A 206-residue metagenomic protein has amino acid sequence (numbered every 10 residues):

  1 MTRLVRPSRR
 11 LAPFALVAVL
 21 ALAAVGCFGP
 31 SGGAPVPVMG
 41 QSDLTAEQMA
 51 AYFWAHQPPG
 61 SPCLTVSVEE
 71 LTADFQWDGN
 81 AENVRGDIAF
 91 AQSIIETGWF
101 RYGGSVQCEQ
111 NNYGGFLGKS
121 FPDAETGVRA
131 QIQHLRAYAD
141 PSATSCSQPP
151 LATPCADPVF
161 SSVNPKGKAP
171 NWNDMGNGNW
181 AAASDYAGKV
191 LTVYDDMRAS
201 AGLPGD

Functional and structural regions predicted by a protein language model:
R3-F14: Bacterial N-terminal signal peptides that target proteins for export
A15-V25: Bacterial N-terminal signal peptides
L22, F28-A91, I95-D206: Catalytic cores of secreted/periplasmic lytic hydrolases that degrade extracellular macromolecules
